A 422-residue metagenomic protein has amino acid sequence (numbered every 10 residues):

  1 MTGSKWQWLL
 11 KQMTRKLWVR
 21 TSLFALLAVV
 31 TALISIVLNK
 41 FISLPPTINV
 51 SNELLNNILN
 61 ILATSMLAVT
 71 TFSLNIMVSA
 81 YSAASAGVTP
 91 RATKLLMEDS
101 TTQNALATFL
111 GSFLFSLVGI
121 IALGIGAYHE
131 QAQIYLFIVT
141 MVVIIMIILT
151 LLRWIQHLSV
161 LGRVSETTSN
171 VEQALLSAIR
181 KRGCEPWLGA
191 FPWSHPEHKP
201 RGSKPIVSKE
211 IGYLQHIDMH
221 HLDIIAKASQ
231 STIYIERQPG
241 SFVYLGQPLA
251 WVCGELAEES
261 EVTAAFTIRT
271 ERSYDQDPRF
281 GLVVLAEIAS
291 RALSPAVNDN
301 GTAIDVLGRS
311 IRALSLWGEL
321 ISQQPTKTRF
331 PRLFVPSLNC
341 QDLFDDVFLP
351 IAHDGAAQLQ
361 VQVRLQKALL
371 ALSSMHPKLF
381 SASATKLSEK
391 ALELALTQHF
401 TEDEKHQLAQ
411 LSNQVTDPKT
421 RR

Functional and structural regions predicted by a protein language model:
M1-W18, I36-L38, H399-R422: N-terminal charge/polar-biased segments
K5-W6, L10-K11, S35, L44-I48 (+2 more regions): N-terminal intrinsically disordered, cationic/polar leader segments that include organellar targeting peptides
Q7-S22, V50-T64, T89-A107, H129-T140 (+1 more regions): Membrane-interface segments at loop-to-transmembrane junctions
V19-A25, A122, W187-H195: Active-site bordering "gate/hinge" segments that shape substrate access to catalytic or cofactor-binding pockets
F24-S43, S51-I125, I148, L152-I155 (+1 more regions): Transmembrane alpha-helix detector for multi-pass membrane proteins
H129-A132, R153-Y234, Q238-P239, L245-W251 (+1 more regions): Short basic (Lys/Arg) and small-residue
V142-M146: Hydrophobic transmembrane alpha-helical segments of multi-pass transport and channel proteins
